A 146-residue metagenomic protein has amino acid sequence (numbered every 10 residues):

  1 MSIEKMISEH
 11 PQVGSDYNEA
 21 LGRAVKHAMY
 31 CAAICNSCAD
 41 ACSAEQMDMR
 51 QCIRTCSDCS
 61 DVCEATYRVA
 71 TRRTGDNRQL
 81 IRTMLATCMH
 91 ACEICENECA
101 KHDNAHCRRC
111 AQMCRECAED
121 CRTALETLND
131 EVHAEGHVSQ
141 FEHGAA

Functional and structural regions predicted by a protein language model:
M1-A146: Amphipathic alpha-helical hairpins
